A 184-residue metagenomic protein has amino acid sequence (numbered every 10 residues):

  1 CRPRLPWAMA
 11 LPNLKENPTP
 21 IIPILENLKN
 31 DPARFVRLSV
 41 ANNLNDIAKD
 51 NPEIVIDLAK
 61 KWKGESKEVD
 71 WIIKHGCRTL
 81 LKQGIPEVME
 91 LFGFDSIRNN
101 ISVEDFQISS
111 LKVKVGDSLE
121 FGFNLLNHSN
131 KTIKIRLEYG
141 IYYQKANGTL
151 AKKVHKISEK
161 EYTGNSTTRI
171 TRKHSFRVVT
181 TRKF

Functional and structural regions predicted by a protein language model:
C1-F184: Alpha-helical scaffold domains
